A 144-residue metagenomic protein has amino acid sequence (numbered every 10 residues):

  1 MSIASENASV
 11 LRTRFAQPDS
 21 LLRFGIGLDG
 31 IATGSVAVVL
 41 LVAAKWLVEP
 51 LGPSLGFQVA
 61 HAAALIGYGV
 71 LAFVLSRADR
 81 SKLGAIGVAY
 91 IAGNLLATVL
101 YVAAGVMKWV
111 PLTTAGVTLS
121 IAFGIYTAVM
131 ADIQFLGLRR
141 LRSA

Functional and structural regions predicted by a protein language model:
M1-L21: Short, Lys/Arg-rich, polar N-terminal cytosolic tail immediately upstream of the first transmembrane signal-anchor
F15-D19, S76-R80, L141-A144: Juxtamembrane membrane-water interface segments of multi-pass membrane proteins, especially cytoplasmic-side
A16-L28, Y90: Alpha-helical transmembrane segments of integral membrane proteins, especially early/N-terminal helices
L28-L41, L55-R77, A89-V102, G124-V129: Core segments of alpha-helical transmembrane spans in multipass integral membrane proteins
A44-G52, A72-A85, G105-W109: Juxtamembrane helix-break-helix junctions at the cytosolic face of small multi-pass alpha-helical membrane proteins
L51-Q58, G84-A89, L112-F123: Non-cytosolic membrane-interface motifs at loop->transmembrane helix junctions
V99-L119, G137-R139: Membrane-helix boundary connector in multi-pass membrane proteins
K108, I125-A144: Membrane-water interface at the C-terminal end of transmembrane alpha helices
